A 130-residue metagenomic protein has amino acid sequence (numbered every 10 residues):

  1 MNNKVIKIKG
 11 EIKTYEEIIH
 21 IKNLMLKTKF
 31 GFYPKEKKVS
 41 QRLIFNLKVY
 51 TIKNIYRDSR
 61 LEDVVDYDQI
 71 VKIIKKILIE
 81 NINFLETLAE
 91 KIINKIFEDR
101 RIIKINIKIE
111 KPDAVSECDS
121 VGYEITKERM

Functional and structural regions predicted by a protein language model:
M1-M130: N-terminal, polar/charged subdomain of small-to-medium soluble alpha/beta proteins
